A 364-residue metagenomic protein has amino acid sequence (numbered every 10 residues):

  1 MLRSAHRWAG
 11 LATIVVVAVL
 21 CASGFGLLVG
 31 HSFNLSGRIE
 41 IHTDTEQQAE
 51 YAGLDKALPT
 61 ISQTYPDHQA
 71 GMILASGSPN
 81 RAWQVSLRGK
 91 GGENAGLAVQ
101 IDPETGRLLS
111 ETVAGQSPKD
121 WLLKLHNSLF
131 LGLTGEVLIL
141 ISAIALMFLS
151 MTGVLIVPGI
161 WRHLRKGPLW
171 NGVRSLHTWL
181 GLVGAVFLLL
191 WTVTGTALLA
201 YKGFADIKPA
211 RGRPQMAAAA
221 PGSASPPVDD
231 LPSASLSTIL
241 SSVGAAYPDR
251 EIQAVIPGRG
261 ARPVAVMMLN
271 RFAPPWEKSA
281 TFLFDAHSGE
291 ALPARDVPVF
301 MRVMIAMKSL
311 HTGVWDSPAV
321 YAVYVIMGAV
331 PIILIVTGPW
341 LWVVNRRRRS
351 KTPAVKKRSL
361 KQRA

Functional and structural regions predicted by a protein language model:
M1-A364: Conserved histidines in hydrophobic membrane contexts and catalytic metal-binding motifs
